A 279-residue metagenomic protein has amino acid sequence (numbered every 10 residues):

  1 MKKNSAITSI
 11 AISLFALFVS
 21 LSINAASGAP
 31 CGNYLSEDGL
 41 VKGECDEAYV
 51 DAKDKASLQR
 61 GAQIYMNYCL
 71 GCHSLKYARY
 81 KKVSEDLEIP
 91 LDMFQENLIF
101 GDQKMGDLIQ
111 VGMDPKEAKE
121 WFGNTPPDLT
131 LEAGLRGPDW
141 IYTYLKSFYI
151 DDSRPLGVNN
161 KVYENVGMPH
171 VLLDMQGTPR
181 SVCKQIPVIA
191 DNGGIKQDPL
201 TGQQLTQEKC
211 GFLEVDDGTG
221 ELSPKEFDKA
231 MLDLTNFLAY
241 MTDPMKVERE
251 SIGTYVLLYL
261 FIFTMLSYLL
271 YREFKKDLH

Functional and structural regions predicted by a protein language model:
M1-T8: Positively charged n-region of N-terminal signal peptides that target proteins for export
S9-S20: Bacterial N-terminal signal peptides
L21-S27: Sec/Tat signal peptide C-region and signal peptidase I cleavage site
G28-Q63, S74-E85, P224, T242-E250: Electrostatic cytochrome c docking/interface patches
K53-L75, L234, T254-F263, S267: Sequence/structural segment immediately N-terminal to covalent heme-attachment motifs in c-type and related
E88-K161, V166-D198, F212-F227: Electron-transfer interface patches adjacent to heme c in soluble/periplasmic c-type cytochromes and di-/multiheme
D216-G253: Short, aromatic-rich amphipathic segments at membrane interfaces that lie adjacent to a transmembrane helix or signal
R249-T254, F261-H279: Juxtamembrane interface at the cytosolic side of transmembrane helices
